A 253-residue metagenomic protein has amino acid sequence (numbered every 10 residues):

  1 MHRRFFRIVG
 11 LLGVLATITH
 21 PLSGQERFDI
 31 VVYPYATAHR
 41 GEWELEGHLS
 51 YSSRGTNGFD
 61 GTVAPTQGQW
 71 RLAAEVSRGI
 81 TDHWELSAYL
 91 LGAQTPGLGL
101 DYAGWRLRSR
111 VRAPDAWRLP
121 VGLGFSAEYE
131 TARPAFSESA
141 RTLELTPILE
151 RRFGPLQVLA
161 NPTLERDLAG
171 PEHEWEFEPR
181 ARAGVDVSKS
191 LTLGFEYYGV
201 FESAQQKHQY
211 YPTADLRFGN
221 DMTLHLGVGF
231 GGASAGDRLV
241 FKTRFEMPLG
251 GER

Functional and structural regions predicted by a protein language model:
M1-F5: N-terminal secretory signal peptides that target proteins for export/translocation
R7-I8, I30: Short helix-onset patch at the extreme N-terminus, typifying the N->h transition of secretory signal peptides
I8-T19: Bacterial N-terminal signal peptides
G24-R253: Transmembrane beta-barrel domains of Gram-negative outer membranes and organellar outer membranes
